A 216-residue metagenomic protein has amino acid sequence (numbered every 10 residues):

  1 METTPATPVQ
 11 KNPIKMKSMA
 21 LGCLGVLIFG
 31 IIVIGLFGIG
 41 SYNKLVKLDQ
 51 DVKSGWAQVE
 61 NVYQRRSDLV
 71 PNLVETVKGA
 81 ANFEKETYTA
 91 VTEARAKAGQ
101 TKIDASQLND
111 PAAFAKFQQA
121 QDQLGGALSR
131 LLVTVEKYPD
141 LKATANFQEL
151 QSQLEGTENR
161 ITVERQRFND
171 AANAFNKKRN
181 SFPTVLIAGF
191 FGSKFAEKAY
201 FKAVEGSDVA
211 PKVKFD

Functional and structural regions predicted by a protein language model:
E2-D216: A helix-centric hydrophobic-segment signal that preferentially recognizes long, alpha-helical stretches used
